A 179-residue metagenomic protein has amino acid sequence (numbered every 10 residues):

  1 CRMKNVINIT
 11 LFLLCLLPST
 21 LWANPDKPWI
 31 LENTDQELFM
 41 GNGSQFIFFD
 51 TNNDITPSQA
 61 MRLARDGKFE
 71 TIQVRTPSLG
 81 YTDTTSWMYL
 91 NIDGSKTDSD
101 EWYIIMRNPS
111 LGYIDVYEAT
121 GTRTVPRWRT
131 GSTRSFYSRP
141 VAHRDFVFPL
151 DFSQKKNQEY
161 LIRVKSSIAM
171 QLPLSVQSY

Functional and structural regions predicted by a protein language model:
C1-T10: Bacterial N-terminal signal peptides that target proteins for export
T10-P18: Bacterial N-terminal signal peptides
S19-A23: Sec/Tat signal peptide C-region and signal peptidase I cleavage site
N24-Y179: Soluble non-transmembrane domains of integral membrane proteins
